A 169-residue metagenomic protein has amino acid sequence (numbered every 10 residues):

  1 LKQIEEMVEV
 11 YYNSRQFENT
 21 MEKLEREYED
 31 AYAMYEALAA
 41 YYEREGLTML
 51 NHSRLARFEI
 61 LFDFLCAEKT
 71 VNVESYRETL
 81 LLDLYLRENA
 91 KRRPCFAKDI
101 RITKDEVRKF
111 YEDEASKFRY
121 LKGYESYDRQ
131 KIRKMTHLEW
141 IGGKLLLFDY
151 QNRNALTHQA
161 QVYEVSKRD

Functional and structural regions predicted by a protein language model:
L1: Conserved, mostly hydrophobic/aromatic
M7-D169: Radical SAM enzyme core and accessory elements
